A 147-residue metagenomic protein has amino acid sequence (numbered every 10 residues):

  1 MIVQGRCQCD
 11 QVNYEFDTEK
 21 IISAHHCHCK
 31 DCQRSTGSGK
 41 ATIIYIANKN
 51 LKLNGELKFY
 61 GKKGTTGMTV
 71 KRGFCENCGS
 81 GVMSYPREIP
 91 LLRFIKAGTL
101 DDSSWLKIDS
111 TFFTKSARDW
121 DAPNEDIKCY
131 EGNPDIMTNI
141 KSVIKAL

Functional and structural regions predicted by a protein language model:
M1-R6, Q11-L147: A short Gly-Trp-Pro
